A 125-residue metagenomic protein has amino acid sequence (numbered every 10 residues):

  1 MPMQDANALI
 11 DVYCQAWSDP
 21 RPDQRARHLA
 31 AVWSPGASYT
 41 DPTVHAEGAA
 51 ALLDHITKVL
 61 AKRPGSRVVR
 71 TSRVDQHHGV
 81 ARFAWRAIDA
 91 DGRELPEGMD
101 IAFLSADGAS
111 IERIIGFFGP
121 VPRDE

Functional and structural regions predicted by a protein language model:
P2-V32: Short acidic-aromatic low-complexity motifs
N7, D11, A50-L53, T57 (+1 more regions): Generic alpha-helical structural signal
V12, V32, H55, L104-D107: Low-complexity, intrinsically disordered/propeptide-like segments
A26-G79: A solvent-exposed, acidic/Ser-Thr-rich amphipathic alpha-helical stretch
K58-E125: A beta-strand edge to alpha-helix "cap/lid" segment located at domain peripheries
